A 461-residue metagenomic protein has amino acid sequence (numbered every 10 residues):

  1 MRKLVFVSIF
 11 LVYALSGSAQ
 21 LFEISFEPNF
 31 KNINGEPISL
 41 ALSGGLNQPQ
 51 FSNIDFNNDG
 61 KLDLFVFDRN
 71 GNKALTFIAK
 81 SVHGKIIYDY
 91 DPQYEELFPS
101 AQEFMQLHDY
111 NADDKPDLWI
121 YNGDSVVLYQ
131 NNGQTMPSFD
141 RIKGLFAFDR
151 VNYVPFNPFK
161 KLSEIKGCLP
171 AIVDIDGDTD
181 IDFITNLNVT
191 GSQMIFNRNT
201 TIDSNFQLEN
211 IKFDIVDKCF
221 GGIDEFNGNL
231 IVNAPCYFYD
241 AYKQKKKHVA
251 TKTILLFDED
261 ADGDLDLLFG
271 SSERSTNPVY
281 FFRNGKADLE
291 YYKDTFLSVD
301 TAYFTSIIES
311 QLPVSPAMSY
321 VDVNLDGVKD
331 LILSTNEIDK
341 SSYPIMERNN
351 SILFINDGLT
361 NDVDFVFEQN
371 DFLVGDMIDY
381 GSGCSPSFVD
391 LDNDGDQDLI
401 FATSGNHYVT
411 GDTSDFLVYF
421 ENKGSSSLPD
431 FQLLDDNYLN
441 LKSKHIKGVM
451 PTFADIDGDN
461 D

Functional and structural regions predicted by a protein language model:
M1-E23: Bacterial Sec-dependent N-terminal signal peptides
Q20-N29, K73-Q93, V126-F148, Q193-D214 (+3 more regions): Beta-propeller blade repeat segments, especially FG-GAP/WD-type strand-to-loop junctions in 6- to 7-bladed propeller
I33-F51, Y94-Q106, D149-P170, F220-L255 (+3 more regions): Repeat-based blade/solenoid architectures
N53-D59, L107-D113, I172-D178, T201 (+5 more regions): Acidic, divalent-cation-chelating loop motifs in proteins
N58-D68, A112-Y121, G177-L187, A261-S271 (+3 more regions): Acidic/hydrophobic-patterned starts of short beta strands in beta-sheet-rich repeat architectures
M105-P137, N186-N197: Hydrophobic or amphipathic alpha-helical targeting/insertion segments
S163-N197, S315, S319, S382-G383 (+4 more regions): Repeat-solenoid scaffold signature
F238-F257, A261, L265-Y292, S298-V321 (+4 more regions): Alpha-solenoid helical-repeat scaffolds
